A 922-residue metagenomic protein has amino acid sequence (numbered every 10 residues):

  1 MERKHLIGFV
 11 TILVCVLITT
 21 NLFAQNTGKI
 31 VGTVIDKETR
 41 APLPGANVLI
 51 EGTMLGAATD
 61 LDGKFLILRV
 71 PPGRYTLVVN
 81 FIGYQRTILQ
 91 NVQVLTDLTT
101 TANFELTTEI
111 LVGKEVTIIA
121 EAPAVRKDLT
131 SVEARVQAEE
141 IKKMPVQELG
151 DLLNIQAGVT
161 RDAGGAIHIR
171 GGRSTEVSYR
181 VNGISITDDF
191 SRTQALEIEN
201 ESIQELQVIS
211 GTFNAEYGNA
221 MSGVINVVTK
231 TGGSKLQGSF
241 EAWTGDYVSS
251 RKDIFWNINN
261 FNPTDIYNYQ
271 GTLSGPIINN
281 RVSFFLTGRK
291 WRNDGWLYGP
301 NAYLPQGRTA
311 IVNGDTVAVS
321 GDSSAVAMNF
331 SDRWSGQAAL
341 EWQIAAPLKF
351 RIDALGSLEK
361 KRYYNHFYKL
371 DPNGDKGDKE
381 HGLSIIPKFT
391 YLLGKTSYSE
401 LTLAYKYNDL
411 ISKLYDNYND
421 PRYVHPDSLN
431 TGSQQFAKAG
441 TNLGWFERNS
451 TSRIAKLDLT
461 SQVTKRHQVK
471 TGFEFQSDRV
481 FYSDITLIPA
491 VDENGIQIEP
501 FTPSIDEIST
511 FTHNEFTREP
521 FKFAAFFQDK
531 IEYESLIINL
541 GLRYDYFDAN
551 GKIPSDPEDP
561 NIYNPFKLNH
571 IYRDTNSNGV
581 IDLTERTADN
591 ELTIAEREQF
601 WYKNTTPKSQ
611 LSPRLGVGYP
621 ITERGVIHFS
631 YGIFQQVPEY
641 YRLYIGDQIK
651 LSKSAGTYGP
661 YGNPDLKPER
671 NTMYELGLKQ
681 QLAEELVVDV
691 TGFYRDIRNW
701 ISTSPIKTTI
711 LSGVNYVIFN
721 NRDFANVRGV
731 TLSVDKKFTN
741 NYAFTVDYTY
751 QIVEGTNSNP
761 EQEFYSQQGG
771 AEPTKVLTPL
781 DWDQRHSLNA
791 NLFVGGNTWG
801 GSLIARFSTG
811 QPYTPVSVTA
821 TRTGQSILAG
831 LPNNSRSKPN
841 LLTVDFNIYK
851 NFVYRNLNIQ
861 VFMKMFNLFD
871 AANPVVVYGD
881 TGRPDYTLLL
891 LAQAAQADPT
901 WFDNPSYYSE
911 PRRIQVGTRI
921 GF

Functional and structural regions predicted by a protein language model:
L22-I119, A124-R126: Periplasm-facing N-terminal accessory domains of Gram-negative outer-membrane beta-barrel systems
Q85, V92-T101, K114-A215, N219-V224 (+4 more regions): Periplasmic N-terminal accessory/gating domains of Gram-negative outer-membrane beta-barrel systems
N262-K360, G377-S399, P613: Transmembrane beta-barrel wall of Gram-negative outer-membrane proteins
S323, N442, T451, Q462 (+1 more regions): Signature of Gram-negative outer-membrane beta-barrel scaffolds
A354-Q528: Replace "related TpsB outer-membrane translocases also match" with "some related outer-membrane beta-barrels such as
E400, A404, P620, V626-G632 (+4 more regions): Membrane-embedded beta-barrel scaffold of Gram-negative outer-membrane proteins
F693-I697, I701-S817: Gram-negative outer-membrane beta-barrel transporters
T798-G824, P839-T843, Y849-F922: C-terminal beta-signal and adjacent terminal beta-strands/loops of Gram-negative outer-membrane beta-barrel proteins
